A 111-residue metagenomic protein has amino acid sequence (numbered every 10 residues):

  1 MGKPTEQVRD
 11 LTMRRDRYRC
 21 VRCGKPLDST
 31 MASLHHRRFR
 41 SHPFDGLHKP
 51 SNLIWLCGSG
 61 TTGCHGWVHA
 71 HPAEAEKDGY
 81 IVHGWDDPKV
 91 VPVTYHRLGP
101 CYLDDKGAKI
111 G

Functional and structural regions predicted by a protein language model:
M1-R19, F44-L47, P92-V93, P100: Short, charged surface segments at domain edges that flank catalytic/cofactor-binding sites
G2-K3, R37-F39: Short gly/ser/thr-rich secondary-structure transition/capping motifs
R15, A32, H48-N52: Short connector loops at helix/strand junctions that flank enzyme active sites, especially segments positioning acidic
K25-D28, S41, N52-K77: Short Cys/His-centered divalent metal-binding micro-motifs
S33-R37, W55-L56: Histidine-centered catalytic micro-motifs used for acid/base chemistry in nuclease and nucleotide-processing active
L34, V68, V93: Short clusters of hydrophobic/aromatic residues that line enzyme substrate/ligand-binding pockets
Y80-G111: Short flanking/linker segments adjacent to small metal-binding domains or redox-active Cys/His motifs
